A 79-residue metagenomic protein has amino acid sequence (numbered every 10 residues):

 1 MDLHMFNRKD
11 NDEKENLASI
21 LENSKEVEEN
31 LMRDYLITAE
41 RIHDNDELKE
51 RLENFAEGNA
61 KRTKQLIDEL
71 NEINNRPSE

Functional and structural regions predicted by a protein language model:
M1-E79: Iron-associated oxidoreductase/ferritin-like identity signal
